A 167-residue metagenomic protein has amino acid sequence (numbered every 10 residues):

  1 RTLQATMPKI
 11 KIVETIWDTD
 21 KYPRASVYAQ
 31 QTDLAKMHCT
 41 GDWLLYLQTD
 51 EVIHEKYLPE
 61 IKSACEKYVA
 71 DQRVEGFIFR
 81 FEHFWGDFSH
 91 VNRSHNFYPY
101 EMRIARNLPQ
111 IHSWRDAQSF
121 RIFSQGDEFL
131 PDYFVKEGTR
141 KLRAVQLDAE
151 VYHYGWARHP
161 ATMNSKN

Functional and structural regions predicted by a protein language model:
R1-P23: Acidic donor-binding segment of Leloir-type glycosyltransferases
A25-D33, H54-N167: Catalytic-site signature of metal-activated, phosphate-bearing donor transferases, centered on the GT-A/GT-A-like
H38: Conserved catalytic core of Hanks-type protein kinase domains
L44: Short aromatic/hydrophobic "clamp" motif used to bind/position activated sugar donors
Q48-V52: The conserved acidic donor/metal-binding loop of glycosyltransferases
